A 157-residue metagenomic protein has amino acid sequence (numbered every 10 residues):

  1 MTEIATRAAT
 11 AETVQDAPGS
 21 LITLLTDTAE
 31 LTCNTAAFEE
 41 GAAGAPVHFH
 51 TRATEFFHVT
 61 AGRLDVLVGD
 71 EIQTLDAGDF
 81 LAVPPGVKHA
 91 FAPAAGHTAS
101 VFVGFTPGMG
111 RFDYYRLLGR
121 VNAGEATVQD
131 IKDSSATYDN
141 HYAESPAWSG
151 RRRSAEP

Functional and structural regions predicted by a protein language model:
A11-V47: A short glycine-rich, His/Asp/Glu-containing loop-to-beta-strand
A29-E30, R52, G96-H97: Short strand-connecting beta-turns/loops that link adjacent beta-strands
A29-L31, F38-A43, R63-D65, I72 (+1 more regions): Short, charged/polar surface micro-motifs in flexible loops or helix N-caps
T35-E39, F49-V68, G104-T106: Short, conserved beta-strand element in jelly-roll/cupin
G41-A42, G78, G86, G96: Tight coil/turn sites that cap or link beta-strands
D65, P85-F112: Ligand-binding loop in jelly-roll beta-barrel domains
D70-K88: Short acidic-glycine-tyrosine-enriched beta hairpin
R116-P157: Acidic/histidine-enriched, glycine/proline-rich intrinsically disordered or flexible terminal extensions
